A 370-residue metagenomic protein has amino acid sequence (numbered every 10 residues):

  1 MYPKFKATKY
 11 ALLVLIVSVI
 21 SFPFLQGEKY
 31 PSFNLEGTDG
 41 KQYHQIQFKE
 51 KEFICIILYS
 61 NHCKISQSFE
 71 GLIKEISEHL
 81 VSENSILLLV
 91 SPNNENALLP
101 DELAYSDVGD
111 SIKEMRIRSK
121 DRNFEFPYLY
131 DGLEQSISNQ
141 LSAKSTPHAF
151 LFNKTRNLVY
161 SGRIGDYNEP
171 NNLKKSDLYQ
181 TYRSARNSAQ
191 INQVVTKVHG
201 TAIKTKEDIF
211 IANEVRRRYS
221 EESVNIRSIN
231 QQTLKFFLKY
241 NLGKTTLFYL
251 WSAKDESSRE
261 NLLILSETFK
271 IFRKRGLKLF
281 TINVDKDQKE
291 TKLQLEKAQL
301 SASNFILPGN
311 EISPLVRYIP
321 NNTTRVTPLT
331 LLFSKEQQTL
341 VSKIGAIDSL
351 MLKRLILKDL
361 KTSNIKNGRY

Functional and structural regions predicted by a protein language model:
Y2-L12: Bacterial N-terminal signal peptides that target proteins for export
A11-I20: Bacterial N-terminal signal peptides
F22-I54, S68, Y105-V108, R163-T246 (+1 more regions): Non-globular targeting/processing and membrane-anchoring segments
E36, P127-G132, R227-N230, S303-P308: Short acidic-hydrophobic, aromatic-tinged amphipathic segments that line or gate anion-handling sites
C55-I56, L87, L247-F248, L279: Hydrophobic beta-strand anchors of alpha/beta hydrolase catalytic cores
I57-C63, Y249-D255: Aromatic-flanked redox-active Cys/Sec active sites in thiol-based oxidoreductases, especially the WC-centered
S68-D121, E134-I137, R259-Q299, E311-R317: Structural microenvironment flanking redox-active thiols in thiol-disulfide oxidoreductases
R122-F124, L133-S176, L300, L307-L357: Thiol/disulfide oxidoreductase modules built on the thioredoxin-like
